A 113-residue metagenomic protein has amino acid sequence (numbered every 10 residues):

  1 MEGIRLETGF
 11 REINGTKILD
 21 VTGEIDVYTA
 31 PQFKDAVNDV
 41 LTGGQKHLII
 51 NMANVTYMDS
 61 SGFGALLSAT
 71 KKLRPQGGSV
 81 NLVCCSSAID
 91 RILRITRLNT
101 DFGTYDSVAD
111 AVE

Functional and structural regions predicted by a protein language model:
I4-D35: STAS-typified acidic loop motif
V27-F102: Amphipathic alpha-helical interaction surfaces in cytosolic regulatory modules
G103-S107: Short acidic-hydrophobic, aromatic-tinged amphipathic segments that line or gate anion-handling sites
